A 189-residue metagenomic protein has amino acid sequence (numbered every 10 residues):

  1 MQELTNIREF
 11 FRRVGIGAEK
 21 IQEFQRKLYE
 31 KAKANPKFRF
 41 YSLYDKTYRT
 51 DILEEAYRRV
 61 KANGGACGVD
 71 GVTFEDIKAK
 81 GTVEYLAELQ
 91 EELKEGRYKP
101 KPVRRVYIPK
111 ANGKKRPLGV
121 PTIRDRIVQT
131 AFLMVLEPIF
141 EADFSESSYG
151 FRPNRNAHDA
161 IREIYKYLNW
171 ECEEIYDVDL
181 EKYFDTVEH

Functional and structural regions predicted by a protein language model:
M1-H189: Non-catalytic terminal/accessory segments
